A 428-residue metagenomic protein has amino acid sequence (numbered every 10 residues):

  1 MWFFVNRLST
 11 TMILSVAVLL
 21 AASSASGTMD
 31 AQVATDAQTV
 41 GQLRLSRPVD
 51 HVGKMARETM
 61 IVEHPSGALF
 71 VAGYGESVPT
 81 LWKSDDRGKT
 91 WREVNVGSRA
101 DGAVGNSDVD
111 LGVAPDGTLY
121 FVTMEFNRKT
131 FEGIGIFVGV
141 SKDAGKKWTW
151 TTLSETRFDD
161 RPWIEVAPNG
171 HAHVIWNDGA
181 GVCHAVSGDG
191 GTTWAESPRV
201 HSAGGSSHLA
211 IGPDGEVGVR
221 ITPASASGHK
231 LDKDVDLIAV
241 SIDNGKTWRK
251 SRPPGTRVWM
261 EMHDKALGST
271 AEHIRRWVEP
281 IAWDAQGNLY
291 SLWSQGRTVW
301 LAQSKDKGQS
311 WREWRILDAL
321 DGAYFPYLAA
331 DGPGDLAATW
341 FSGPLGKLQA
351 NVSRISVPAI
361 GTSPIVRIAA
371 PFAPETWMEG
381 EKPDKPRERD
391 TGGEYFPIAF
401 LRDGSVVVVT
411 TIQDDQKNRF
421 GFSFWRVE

Functional and structural regions predicted by a protein language model:
M1-W2, W425: Short hotspots in intrinsically disordered terminal tails
W2-L14: Bacterial N-terminal signal peptides that target proteins for export
R7-L8, V18, R252: Prokaryotic Sec-type signal peptides and long signal-anchor helices with extended Leu/Ile/Val-rich h-regions
R7-T10, A25, Q32: Low-complexity intrinsically disordered segments
T11-S24: Bacterial N-terminal signal peptides
M29-E428: Extracellular, repeat-based ectodomains that mediate carbohydrate processing or recognition
